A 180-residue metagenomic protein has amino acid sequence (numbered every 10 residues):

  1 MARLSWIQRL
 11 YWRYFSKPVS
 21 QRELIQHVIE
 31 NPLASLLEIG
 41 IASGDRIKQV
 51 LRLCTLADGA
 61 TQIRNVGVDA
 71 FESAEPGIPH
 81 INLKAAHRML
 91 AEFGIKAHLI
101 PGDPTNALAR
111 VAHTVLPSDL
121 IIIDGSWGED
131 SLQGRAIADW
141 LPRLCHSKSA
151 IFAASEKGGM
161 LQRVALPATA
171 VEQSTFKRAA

Functional and structural regions predicted by a protein language model:
M1-A180: A short alpha-helical cap/connector motif
